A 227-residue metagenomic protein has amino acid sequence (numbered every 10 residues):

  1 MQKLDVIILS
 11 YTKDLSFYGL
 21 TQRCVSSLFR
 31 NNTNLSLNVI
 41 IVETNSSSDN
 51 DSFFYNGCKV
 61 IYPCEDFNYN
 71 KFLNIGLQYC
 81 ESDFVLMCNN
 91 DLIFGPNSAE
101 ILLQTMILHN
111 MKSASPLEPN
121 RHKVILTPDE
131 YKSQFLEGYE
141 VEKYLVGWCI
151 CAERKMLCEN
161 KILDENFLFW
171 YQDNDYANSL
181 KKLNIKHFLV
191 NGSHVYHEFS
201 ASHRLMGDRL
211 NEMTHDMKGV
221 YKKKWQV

Functional and structural regions predicted by a protein language model:
D14, I41-D51: A conserved acidic beta->alpha catalytic loop
R23-S36: Short, acidic, metal-binding catalytic loop of nucleotide-sugar glycosyltransferases
P63-C80: Glycine-rich, basic loop-to-helix element that forms the pyrophosphate-binding segment of sugar-nucleotide handling
V85: Short aromatic/hydrophobic "clamp" motif used to bind/position activated sugar donors
I93-P128: Conserved donor NDP-sugar-binding/catalytic core segment of glycosyltransferases
P119-R121, L189-D208: Active-site donor/metal-binding and catalytic loop motifs of nucleotide-sugar-dependent glycosylation enzymes
S133-A152: A recurrent flexible, glycine/aromatic-enriched loop bordering the glycosyltransferase active site that acts as
C149-I150, M156, N160, N166-S193: A short, conserved alpha-helix in the catalytic core of glycosyltransferases
